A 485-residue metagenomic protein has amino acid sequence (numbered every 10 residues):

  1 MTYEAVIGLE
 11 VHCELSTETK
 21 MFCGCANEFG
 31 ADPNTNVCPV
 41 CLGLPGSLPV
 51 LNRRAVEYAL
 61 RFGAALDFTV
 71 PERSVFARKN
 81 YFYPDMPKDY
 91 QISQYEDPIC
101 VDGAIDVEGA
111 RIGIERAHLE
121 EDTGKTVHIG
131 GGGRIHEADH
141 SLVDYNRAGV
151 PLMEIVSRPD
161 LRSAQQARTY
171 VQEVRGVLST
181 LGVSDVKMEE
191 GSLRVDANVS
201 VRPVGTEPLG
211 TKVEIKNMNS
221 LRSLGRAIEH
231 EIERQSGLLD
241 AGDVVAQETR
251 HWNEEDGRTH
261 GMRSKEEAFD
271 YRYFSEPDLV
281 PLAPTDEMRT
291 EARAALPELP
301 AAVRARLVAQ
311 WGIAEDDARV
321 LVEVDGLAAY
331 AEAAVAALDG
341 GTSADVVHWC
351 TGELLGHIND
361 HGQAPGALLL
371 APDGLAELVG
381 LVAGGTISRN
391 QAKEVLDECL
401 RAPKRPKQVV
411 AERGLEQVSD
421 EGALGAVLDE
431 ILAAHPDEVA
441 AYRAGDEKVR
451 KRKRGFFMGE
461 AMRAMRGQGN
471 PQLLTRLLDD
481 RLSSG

Functional and structural regions predicted by a protein language model:
M1-E298, A309, E315, A337-G341 (+1 more regions): Basic, nucleic-acid-interacting segments
S16, E233, E332, T351-N359 (+6 more regions): Amphipathic alpha-helical core segments of compact helical bundles
G182, G385, R413-G414: Short glycine-centered helix-capping/turn motifs at secondary-structure transition points
E190-P203, Y271, V308-E332, S343-H361 (+3 more regions): Core structural elements
L282-A283, D316-A318, Y330-E332, S343-D345 (+7 more regions): Extended hydrophobic-aromatic, low-complexity segments
M288-A295, A302, A333-G341, L375-I387: Extended, non-catalytic structural segments that build the interaction scaffolds of large macromolecular assemblies
G366-A376, R389-A464: Strongly charged, low-complexity linkers/loops
K451-G485: Short, amphipathic C-terminal "tail helix"
